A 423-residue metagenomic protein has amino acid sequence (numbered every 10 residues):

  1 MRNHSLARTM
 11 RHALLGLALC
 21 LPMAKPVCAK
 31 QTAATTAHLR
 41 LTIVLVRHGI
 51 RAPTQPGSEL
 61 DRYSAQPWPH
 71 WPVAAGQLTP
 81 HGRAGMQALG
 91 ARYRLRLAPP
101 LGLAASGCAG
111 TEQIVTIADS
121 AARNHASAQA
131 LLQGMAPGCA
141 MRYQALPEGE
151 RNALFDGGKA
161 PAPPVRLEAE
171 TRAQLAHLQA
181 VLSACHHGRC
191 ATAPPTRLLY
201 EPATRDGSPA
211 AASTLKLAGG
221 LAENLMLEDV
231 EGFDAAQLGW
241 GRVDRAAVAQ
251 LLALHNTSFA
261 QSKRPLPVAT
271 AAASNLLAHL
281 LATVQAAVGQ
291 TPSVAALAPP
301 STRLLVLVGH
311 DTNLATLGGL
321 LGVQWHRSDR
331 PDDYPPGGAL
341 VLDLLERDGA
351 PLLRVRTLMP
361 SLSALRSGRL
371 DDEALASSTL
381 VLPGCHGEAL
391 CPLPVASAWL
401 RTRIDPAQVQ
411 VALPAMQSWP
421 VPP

Functional and structural regions predicted by a protein language model:
R2-L14: Bacterial N-terminal signal peptides that target proteins for export
M10-R11, A24, R47: Residue-level micro-sites within transmembrane alpha helices that shape and flank functional polar/acidic positions
A13-P22: Bacterial N-terminal signal peptides
M23-P26, P100: N-terminal twin-arginine translocation
V27-Q31: Boundary at the C-terminal end of the N-terminal hydrophobic targeting segment
T32-V115, D119-L305, D311-P423: Signature for phosphate-centric chemistry
